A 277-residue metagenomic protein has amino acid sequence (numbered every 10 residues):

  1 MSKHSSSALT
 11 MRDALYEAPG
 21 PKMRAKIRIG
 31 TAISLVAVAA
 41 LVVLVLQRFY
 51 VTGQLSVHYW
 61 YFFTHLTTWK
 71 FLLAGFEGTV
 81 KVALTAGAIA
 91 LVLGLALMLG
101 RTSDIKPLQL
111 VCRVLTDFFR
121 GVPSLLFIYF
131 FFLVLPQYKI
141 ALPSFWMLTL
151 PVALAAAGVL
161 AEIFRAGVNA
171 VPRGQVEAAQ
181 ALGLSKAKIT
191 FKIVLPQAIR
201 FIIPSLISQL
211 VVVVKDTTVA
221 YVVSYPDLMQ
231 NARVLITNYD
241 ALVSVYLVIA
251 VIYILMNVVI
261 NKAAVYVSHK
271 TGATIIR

Functional and structural regions predicted by a protein language model:
S2-R277: Transmembrane alpha-helices and adjacent helix-loop boundaries
